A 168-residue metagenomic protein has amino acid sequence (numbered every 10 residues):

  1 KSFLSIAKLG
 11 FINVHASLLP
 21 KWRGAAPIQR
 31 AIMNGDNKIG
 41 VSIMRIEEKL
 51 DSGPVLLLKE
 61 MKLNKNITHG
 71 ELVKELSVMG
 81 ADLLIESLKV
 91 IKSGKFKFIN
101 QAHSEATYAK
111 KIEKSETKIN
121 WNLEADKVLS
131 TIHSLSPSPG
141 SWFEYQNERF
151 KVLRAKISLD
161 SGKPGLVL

Functional and structural regions predicted by a protein language model:
K1-Y108: Donor/substrate-binding cores of folate-linked one-carbon enzymes
H103-L168: Internal anion-binding site segments
